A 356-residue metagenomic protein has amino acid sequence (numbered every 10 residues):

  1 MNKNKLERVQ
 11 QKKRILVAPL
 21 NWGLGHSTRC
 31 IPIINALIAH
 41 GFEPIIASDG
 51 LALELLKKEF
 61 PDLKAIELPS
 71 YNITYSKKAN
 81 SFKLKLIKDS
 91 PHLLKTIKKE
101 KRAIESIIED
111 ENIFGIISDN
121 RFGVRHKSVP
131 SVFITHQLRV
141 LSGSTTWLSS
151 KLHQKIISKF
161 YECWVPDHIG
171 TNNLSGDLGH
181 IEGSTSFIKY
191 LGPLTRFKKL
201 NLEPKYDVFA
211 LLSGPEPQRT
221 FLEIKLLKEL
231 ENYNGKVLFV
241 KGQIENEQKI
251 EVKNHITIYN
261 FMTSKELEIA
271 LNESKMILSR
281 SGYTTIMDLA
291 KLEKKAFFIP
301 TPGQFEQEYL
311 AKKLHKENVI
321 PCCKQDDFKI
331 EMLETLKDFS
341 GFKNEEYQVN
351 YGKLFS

Functional and structural regions predicted by a protein language model:
Q11-R14, N21, A39-H40, P44-P91 (+1 more regions): Conserved nucleotide-sugar phosphate-binding/catalytic loop shared by glycosyltransferases and other
P19-I31, P217-T220: A short, glycine/small-residue-rich beta-strand->loop->alpha-helix junction that serves as a flexible
S27-L37, A52: Short amphipathic alpha-helix
I34, L178, G192-M276, I286 (+1 more regions): Donor-nucleotide binding loops and adjacent catalytic segments primarily of GT-B fold Leloir glycosyltransferases
S81-G123: Conserved nucleotide-sugar donor-binding subdomain of glycosyltransferases
K88-L93, V319-S356: Leloir-type glycosyltransferase catalytic cores
T135, V140-P217, V240-E245: A nucleotide-sugar donor-handling region in carbohydrate enzymes
T285-I286, A290-M332: Catalytic binding pocket for nucleotide-activated donors in carbohydrate/polymer assembly enzymes
